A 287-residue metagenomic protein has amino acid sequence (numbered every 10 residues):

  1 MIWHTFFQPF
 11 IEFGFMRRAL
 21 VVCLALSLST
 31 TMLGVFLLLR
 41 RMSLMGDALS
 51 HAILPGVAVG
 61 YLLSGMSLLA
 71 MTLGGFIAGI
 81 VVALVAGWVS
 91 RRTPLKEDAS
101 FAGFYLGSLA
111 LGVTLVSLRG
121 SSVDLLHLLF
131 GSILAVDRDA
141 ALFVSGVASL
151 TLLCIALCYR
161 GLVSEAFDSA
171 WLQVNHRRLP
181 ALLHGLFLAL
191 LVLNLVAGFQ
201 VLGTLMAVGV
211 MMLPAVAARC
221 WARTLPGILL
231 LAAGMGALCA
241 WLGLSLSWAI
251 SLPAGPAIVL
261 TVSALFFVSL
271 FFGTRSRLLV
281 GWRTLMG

Functional and structural regions predicted by a protein language model:
M1-L28: Membrane-interfacial amphipathic/re-entrant helices at transmembrane-helix boundaries
I2-E12, S122-V136, S245-W248: Membrane-interface helix termini and inter-helical loops of multi-pass transporters
R18-V21, L125-L152: Loop-to-helix entry region at the N-terminal start of transmembrane alpha-helices in multi-pass membrane transporters
L20-A25, T72-I77, A102-G103, A141-G146 (+3 more regions): Hydrophobic alpha-helical transmembrane segments
V35-S50, L54-S122, A218-L230, S247-I250 (+1 more regions): Short loop segments and helix-boundary regions at transmembrane helix junctions of multi-pass inner-membrane proteins
L153-F187: Membrane-helix/interface signature in polytopic inner-membrane proteins
V201, L205-P256: Transmembrane alpha-helical segments in multi-pass inner-membrane proteins
L252-G287: Cytosolic-side transmembrane-helix boundaries in multi-pass membrane proteins
